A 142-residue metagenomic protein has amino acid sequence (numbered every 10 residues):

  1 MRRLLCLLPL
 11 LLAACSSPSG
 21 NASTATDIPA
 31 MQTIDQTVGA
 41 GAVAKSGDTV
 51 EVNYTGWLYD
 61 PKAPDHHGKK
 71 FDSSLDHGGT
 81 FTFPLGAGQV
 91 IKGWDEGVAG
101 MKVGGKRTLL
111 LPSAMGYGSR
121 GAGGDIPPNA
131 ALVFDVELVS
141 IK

Functional and structural regions predicted by a protein language model:
R2-K142: Cross-family detector of peptidyl-prolyl cis-trans isomerase
